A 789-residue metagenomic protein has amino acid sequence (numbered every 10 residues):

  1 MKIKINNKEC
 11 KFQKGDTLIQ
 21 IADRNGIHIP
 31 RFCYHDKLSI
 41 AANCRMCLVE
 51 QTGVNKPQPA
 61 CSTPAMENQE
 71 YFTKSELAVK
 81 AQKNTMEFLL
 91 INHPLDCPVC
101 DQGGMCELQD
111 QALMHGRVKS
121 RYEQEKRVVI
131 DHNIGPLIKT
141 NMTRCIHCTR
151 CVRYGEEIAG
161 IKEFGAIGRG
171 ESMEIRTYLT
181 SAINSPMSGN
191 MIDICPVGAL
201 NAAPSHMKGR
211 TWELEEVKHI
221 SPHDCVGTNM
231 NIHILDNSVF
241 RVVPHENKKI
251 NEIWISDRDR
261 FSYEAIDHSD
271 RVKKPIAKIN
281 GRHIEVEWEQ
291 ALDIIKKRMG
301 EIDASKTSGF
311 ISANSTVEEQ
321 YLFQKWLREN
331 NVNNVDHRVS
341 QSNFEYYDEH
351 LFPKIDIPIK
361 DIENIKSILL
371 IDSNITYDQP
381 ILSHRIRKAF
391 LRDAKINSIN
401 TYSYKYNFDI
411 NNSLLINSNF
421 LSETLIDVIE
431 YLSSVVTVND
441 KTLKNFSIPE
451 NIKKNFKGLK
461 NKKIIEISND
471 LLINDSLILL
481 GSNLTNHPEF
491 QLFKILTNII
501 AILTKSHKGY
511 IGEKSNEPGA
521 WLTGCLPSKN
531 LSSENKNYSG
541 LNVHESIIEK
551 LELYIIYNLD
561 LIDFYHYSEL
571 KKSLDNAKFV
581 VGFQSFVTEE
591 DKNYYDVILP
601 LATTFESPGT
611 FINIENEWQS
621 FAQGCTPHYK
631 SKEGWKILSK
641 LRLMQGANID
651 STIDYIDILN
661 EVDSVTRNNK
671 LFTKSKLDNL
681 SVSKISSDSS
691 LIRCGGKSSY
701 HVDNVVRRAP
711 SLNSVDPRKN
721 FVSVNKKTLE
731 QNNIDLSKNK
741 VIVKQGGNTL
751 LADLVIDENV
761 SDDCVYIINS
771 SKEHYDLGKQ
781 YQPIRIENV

Functional and structural regions predicted by a protein language model:
M1-D23, R31, H35, E50-V54 (+6 more regions): N-terminal export/assembly segments and adjacent metallocofactor-ligating motifs of anaerobic energy-metabolism
Y34, Q324, N364-S367, T376-K405 (+5 more regions): A cross-kingdom feature strongest in bacterial/archaeal respiratory oxidoreductases
L95-E125, V438-K441, S447, N451-I452 (+2 more regions): N-terminal leader/propeptide and maturation segments of large enzyme subunits in energy/redox metabolism and hydrolases
D236-I253, R258-H268, V272-A277, E287 (+6 more regions): Long hydrophobic segments that form regular secondary structure
A291-T307, P358-K366, K463-L477, T504 (+2 more regions): Glycine-rich phosphate/diphosphate-binding loops that line cofactor/substrate pockets in enzymes
N330-N331, R392, F408-N412, L496 (+3 more regions): Short, structured coil segments at secondary-structure junctions
T401-Y402, F408-N439, F490, I499 (+3 more regions): Short alpha-helices
D475-I547, C694: A glycine-rich, hydrophobic/aromatic-adjacent loop/helix-cap motif
